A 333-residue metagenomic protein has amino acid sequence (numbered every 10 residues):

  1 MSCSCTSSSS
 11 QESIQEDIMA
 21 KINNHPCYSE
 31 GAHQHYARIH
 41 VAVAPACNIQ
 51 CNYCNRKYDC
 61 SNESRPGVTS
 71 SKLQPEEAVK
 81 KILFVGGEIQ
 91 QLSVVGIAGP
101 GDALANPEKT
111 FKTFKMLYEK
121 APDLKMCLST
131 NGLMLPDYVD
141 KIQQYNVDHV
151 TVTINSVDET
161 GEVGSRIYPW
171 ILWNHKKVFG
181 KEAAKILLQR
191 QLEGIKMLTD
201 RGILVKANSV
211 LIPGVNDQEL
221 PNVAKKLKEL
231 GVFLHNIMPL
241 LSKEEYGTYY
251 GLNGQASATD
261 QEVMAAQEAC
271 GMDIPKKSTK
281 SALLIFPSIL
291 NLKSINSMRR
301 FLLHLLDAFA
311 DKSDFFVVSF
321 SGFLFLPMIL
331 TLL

Functional and structural regions predicted by a protein language model:
M1-G31, H35, D217, P221-A310 (+2 more regions): Auxiliary Fe-S-binding modules of radical SAM enzymes
S7, E16-I18, C27-Q74: Canonical Radical SAM [4Fe-4S] cluster-binding loop centered on the CxxxCxxC motif and its immediate flanking residues
A20-I22, C27-G31, H35, G86-A103 (+1 more regions): Conserved N-terminal glycine/acidic-rich loop preference
K57-I97, P107-K112: Conserved alpha-helical substructure of the radical SAM core
R65-S70, R166-I171, G180-K181, Y250-A256: Short glycine-enriched, charge-decorated loop/helix-capping segments at active-site entrances that position
L104-M238: Conserved AdoMet/S-adenosylmethionine-binding subsite of the radical SAM
S313, S319-G322: Intrinsically disordered, low-complexity segments enriched in small polar residues
